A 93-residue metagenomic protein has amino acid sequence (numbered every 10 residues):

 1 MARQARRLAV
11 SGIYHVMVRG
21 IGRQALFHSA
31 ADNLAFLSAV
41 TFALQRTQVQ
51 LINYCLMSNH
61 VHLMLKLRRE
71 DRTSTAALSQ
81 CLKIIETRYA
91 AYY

Functional and structural regions predicted by a protein language model:
M1-Y93: Short catalytic/metal-binding and nucleic-acid-binding patches
